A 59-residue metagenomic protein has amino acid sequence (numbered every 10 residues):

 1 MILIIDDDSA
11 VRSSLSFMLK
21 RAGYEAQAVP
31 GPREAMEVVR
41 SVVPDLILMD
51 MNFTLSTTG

Functional and structural regions predicted by a protein language model:
M1-L3, R33: Non-catalytic signal-transmission and effector/linker regions of two-component phosphorelay proteins
D6: Conserved acidic carboxylate
S9-Q27: Two-component/phosphorelay signaling modules centered on CheY-like receiver
S14-L15, L46-L48: Accessory recognition modules or surfaces
A28-L46, T54: Acidic, metal-coordinating helix/loop segments flanking the phosphotransfer/catalytic sites of two-component signaling
D50-G59: Conserved phosphotransfer microenvironments
